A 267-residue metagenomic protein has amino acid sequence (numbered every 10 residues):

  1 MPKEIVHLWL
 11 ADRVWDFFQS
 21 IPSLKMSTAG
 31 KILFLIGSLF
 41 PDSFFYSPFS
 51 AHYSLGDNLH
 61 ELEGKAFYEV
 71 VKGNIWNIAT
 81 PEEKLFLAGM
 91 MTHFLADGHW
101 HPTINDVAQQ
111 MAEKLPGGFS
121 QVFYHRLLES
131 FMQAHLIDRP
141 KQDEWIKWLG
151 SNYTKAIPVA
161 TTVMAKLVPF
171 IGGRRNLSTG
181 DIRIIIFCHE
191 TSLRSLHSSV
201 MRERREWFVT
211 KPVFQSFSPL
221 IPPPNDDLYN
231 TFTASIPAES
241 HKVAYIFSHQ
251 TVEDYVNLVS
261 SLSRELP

Functional and structural regions predicted by a protein language model:
M1-G89, L95-P267: N-terminal leader/auxiliary helical segments
